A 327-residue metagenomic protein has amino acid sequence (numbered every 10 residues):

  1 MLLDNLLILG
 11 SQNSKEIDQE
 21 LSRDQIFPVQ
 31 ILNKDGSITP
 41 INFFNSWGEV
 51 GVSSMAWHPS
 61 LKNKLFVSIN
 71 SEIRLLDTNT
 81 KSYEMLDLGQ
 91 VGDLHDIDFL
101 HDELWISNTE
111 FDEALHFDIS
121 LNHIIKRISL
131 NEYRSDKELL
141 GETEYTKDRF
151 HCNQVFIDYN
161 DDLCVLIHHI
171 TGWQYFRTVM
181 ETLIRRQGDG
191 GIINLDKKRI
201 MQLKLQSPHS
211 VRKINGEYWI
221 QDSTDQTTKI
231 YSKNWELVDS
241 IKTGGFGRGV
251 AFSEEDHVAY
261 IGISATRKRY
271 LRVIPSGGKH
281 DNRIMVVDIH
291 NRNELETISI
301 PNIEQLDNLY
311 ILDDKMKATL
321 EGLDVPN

Functional and structural regions predicted by a protein language model:
L2, H58-K62, F99-H101, I157-N160 (+3 more regions): Residue-level detector of Asp-centered blade-edge/turn motifs that repeat once per structural unit in beta-propeller
L7-I8, K64-F66, L104-I106, L163-V165 (+2 more regions): Conserved beta-propeller blade signature
I8-D24, V165-Q187, I261-H280: Short, conserved, GDST-rich strand-edge loop motifs in beta-rich repeat architectures
D24-K34, M180-D196, I274-N291: Beta-propeller blade signature
Q25, G51, D93, E110 (+7 more regions): Beta-rich catalytic cores
T39-F99: Blade-loop segments of beta-propeller domains
T39-G48, I124-D148, H168, G188-D189 (+2 more regions): Surface-exposed loop and turn segments in beta-propeller and other repeat-based domains that flank or scaffold
